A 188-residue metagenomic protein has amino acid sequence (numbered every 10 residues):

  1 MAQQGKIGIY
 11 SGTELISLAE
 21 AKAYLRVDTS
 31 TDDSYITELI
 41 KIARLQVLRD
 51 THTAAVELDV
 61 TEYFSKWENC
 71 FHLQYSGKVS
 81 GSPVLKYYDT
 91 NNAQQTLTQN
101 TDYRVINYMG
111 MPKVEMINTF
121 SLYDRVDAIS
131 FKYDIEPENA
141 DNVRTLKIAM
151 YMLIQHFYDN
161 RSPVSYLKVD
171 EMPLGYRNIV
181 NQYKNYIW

Functional and structural regions predicted by a protein language model:
M1-W188: Divalent metal-cofactor coordination and adjacent catalytic microenvironments
